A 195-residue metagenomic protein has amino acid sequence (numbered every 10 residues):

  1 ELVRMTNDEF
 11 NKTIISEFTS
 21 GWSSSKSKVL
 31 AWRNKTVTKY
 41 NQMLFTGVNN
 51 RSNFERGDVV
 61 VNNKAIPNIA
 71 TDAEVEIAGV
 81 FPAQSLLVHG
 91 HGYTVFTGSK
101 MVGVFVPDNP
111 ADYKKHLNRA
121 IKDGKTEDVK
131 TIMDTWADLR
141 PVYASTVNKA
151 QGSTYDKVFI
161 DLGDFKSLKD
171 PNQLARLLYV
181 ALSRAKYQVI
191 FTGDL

Functional and structural regions predicted by a protein language model:
E1-T13: Conserved coupling/interface region of RecA-like P-loop/ASCE motor cores
F10-S25: Conserved interdomain hinge at the start of the Helicase C-terminal
S25-L195: Core RecA-like ATPase module of SF1/SF2 helicases and allied nucleic-acid translocases
